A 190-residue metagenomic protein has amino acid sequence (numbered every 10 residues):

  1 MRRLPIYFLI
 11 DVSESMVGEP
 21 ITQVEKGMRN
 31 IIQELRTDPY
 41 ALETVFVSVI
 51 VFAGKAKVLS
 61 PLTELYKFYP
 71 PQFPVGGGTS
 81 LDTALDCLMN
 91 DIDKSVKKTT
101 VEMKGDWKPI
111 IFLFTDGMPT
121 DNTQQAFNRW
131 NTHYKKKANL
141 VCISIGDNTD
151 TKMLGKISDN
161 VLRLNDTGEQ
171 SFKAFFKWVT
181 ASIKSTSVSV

Functional and structural regions predicted by a protein language model:
M1-S60, I110-F114: Von Willebrand factor
V17-G18, A56-S60, T120-T123, T149-G155 (+1 more regions): Switch/connector loops and helix/strand junctions flanking conserved nucleotide-binding motifs in nucleotide-processing
M28-R36, C87-K97, A126-R129: Short, well-ordered amphipathic alpha-helices
Y40-T44, V101-W107, K135-K137: Short helix-terminating capping/connector loops at secondary-structure junctions
E43-Q72, T151-I157: Short beta-strand-loop
K57, K67-W107, V141-M153, T167-W178: Von Willebrand factor
G117-K156: VWA/integrin I-like adhesion module and closely mimicked acidic/polar interface patches used
S158-V190: C-terminal helix of von Willebrand factor
